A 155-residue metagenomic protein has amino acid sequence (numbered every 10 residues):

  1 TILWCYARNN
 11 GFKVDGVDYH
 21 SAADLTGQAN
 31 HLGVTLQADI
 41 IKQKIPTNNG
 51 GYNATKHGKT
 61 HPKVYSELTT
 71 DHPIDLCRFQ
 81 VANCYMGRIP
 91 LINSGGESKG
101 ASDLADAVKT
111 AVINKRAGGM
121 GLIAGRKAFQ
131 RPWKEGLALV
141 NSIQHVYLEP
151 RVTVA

Functional and structural regions predicted by a protein language model:
T1, G125, T153-A155: Proteins with a high burden of low-complexity, intrinsically disordered sequence enriched in S/T/G/P/A and R, requiring
T1-I92, L104-M120, H145, E149: Alpha/beta enzyme core
I45, G95-G96, R126: Short secondary-structure boundary segments
G100-L104, L122-A124, Q130-W133: Short active-site-adjacent structural elements
A117-G118, F129-A155: C-terminal helical cap(s) of enzyme catalytic domains, especially alpha/beta-barrels
